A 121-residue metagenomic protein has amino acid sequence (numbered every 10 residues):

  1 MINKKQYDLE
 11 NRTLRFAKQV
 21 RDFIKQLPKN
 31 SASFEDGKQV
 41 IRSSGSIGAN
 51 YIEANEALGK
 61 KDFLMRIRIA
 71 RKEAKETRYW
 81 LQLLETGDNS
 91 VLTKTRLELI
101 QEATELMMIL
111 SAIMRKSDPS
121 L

Functional and structural regions predicted by a protein language model:
M1-E53, A57-L121: Short, C-terminally biased terminal segments at protein or domain edges
